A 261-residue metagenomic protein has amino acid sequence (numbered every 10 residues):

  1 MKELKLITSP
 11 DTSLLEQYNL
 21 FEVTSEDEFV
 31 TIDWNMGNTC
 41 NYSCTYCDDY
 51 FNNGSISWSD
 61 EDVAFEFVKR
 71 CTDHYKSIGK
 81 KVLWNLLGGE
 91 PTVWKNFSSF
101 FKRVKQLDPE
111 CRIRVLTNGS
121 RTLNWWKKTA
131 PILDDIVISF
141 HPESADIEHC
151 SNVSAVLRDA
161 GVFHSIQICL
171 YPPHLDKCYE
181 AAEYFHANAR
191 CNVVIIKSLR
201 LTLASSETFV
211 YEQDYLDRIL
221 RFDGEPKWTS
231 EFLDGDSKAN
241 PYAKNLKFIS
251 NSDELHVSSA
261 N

Functional and structural regions predicted by a protein language model:
M1-D33, S77, L246, S252: N-terminal [4Fe-4S]-dependent radical SAM core
L15, V30, C40, L255-N261: Functionally engaged cysteine thiol sites
L20-E66: Canonical Radical SAM [4Fe-4S] cluster-binding loop centered on the CxxxCxxC motif and its immediate flanking residues
M36, G88-G89: Short acidic donor-binding/metal-coordinating loop in glycosyltransferase active sites
S43, N53-I56, V93-K95, N124 (+2 more regions): Short catalytic/ligand-binding loop motif for oxyanion handling, primarily in non-cytosolic enzymes, centered on
N53, E90, P142: Flexible, active-site-proximal loop/turn residues at the rims of small-molecule/cofactor binding pockets and catalytic
F65-L86, W94-F185, N192-V194: Radical SAM/AdoMet-radical enzyme domain recognition
D134-D135, S139-A260: Radical SAM enzyme [4Fe-4S]-AdoMet core and its adjacent flexible, acidic and glycine-rich loops/tails across
